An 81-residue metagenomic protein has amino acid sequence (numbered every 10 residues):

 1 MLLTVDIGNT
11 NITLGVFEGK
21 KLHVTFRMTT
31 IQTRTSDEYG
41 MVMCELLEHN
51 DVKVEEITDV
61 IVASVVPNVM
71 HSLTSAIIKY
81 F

Functional and structural regions predicted by a protein language model:
M1-L2, D59: Residue-level preference for the first positions of well-ordered beta-strands
L2-E45: Short glycine-rich, Thr/Ser-proximal phosphate-binding strand/loop in the N-terminal lobe of ATP-dependent enzymes
N50-F81: Short beta-strand-loop/turn "lid" adjacent to the catalytic site in phosphate-handling enzymes
